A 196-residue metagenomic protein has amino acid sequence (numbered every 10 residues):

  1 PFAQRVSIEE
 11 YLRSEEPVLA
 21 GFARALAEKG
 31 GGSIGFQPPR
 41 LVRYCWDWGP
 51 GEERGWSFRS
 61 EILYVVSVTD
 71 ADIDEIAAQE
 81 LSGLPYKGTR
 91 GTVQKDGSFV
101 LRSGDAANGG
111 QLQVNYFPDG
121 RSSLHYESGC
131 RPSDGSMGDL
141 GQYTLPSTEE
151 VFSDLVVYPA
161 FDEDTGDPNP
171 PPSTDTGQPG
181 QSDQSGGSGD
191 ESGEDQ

Functional and structural regions predicted by a protein language model:
P1-A25, G91-Q196: An acidic-aromatic pocket/loop used at catalytic or ligand-binding sites
P1-E10, Y44-Q79: Terminal, regulation- and interaction-focused segments at domain boundaries
S14-Y44: N-terminal secretory signal peptides
G21-L26, D70-G91: Amphipathic alpha-helical segments
K29-G35, V68, L112-G120: Short, intrinsically disordered, charge-biased short linear motifs at domain edges
G30-F36, K87-Q94: Surface-exposed patches in mature extracellular/periplasmic domains of secreted proteins
I34, P39-Y44, V66, A77 (+1 more regions): Hydrophobic transmembrane signal anchors and adjacent membrane-proximal interface regions, especially in viral
F36-W46, Q94-R102: Acidic helix-start/capping segments at beta-turn-to-alpha-helix junctions
